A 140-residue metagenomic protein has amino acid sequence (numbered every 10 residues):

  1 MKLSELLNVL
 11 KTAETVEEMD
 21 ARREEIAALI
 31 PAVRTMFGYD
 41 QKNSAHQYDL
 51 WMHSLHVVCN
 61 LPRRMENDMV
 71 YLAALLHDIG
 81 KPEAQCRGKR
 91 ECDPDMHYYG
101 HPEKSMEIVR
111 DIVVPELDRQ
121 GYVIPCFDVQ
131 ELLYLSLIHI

Functional and structural regions predicted by a protein language model:
M1, I138-I140: Polar low-complexity intrinsically disordered regions
M1-M96: Acidic/His-rich, divalent-metal-binding segments that scaffold phosphate/diphosphate chemistry
N60-I138: Divalent metal-dependent catalytic cores for phosphoryl transfer on phosphate-bearing substrates
